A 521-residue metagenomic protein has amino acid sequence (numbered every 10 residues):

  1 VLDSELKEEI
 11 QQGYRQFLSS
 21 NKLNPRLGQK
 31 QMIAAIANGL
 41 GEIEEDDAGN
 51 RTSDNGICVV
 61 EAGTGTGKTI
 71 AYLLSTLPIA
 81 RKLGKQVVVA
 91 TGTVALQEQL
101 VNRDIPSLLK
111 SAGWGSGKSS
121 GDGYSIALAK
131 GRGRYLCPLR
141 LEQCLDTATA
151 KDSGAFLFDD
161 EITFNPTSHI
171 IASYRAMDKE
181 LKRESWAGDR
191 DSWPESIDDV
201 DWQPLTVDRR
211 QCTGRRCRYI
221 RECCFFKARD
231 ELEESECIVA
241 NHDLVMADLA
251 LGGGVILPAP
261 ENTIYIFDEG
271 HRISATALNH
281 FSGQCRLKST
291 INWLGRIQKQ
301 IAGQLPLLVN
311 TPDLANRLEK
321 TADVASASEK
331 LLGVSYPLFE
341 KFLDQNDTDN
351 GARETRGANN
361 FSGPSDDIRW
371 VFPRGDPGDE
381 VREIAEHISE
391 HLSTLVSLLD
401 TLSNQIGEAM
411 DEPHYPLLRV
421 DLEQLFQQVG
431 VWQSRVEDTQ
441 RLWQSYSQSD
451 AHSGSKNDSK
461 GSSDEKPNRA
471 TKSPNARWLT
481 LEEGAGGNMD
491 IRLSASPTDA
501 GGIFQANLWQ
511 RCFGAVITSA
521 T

Functional and structural regions predicted by a protein language model:
L2-R15, E45-S53, T64, L83-E236 (+4 more regions): A substrate-engagement module of RecA-like helicase motors
I10-K22, A35: N-terminal-proximal low-complexity accessory segments that begin disordered and transition into the first
L23-D46: N-terminal pre-P-loop "Q-motif" helix
A37-G41, T69-L83, R103-S107: Walker A/P-loop NTP-binding motif
S53-N55, T66, K82-G84, G121-Y124 (+6 more regions): Short, well-ordered loop/turn elements at secondary-structure boundaries
V60: Hydrophobic anchor at the beta1->P-loop junction of P-loop NTPases
Y72, P78, A95-E98, N102-P106 (+4 more regions): Signature of the SF2 helicase/ATPase Hel1-core->accessory helical subdomain module
W202-I238, A247-I256, L402-T521: A contiguous, basic/glycine-rich beta-loop/short-helix subdomain that forms a polymer-engagement track
